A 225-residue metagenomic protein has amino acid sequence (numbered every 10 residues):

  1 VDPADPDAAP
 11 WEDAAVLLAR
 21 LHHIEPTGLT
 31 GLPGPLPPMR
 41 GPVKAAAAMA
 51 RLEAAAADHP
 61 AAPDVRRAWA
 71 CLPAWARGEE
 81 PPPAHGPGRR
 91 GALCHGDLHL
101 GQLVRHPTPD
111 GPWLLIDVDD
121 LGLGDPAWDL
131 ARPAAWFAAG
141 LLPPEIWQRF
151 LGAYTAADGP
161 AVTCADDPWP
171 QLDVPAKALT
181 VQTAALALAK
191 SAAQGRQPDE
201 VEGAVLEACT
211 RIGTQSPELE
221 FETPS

Functional and structural regions predicted by a protein language model:
A4-D64, R89-G91, L123: A cross-family kinase active-site recognition segment
W11-A14, V65, W69, W147 (+2 more regions): Hydrophobic packing residues in well-ordered alpha-helices of helical domains and bundles
H22-L29, D158, L188-S191, S216: A general structural signal marking secondary-structure boundaries and capping sites
R51-A56, P60-P63, Q182-S225: ATP/Mg2+ or Mg2+-diphosphate-binding catalytic cores that bind nucleotide phosphates or diphosphates via glycine-rich
P60-P81: Mechanochemical coupling/switch segment within NTP-driven translocation systems
A74-L130, G140: Active-site acidic catalytic loop and adjacent metal/ATP-binding pocket of ATP-dependent phosphoryl transfer enzymes
A127-P160, K177-G195: Active-site activation/catalytic loop segments of kinase-like enzymes and analogous catalytic loops in related
V162-A176: All-alpha amphipathic helical-bundle segments outside canonical DNA-binding/catalytic cores that form hydrophobic
